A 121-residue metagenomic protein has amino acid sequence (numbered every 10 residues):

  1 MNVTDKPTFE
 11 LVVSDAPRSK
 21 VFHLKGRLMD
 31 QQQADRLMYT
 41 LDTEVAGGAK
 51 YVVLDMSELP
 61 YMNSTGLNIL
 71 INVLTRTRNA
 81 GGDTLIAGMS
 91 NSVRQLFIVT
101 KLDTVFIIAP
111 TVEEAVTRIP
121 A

Functional and structural regions predicted by a protein language model:
N2-V3, L11-S14, R76, I98: Short secondary-structure boundary/capping segments
T4-T8, A115-P120: Short, charged, intrinsically disordered terminal tails
D5-Y39: STAS-typified acidic loop motif
L28-F106: Amphipathic alpha-helical interaction surfaces in cytosolic regulatory modules
N91, E113-E114: Acidic phosphotransfer microenvironment of two-component signaling modules
I107-T111: Short acidic-hydrophobic, aromatic-tinged amphipathic segments that line or gate anion-handling sites
